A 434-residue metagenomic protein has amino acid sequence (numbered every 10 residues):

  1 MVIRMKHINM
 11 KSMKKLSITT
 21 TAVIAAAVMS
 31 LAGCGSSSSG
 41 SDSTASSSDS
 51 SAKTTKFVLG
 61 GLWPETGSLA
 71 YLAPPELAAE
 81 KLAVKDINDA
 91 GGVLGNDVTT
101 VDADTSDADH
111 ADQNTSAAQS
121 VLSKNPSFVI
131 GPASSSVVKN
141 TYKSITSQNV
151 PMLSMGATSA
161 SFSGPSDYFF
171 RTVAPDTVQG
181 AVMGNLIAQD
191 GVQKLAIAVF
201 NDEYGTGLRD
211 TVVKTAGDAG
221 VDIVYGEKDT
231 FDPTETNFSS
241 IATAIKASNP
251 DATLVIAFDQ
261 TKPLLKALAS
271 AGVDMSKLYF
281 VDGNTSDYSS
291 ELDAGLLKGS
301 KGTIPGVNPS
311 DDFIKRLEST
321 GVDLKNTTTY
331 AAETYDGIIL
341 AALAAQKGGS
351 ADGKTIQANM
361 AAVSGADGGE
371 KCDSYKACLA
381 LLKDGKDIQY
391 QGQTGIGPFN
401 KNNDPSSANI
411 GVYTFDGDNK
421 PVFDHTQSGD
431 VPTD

Functional and structural regions predicted by a protein language model:
V2-I24, V28-S30, C34-D434: Extracytosolic ligand-binding ectodomains
